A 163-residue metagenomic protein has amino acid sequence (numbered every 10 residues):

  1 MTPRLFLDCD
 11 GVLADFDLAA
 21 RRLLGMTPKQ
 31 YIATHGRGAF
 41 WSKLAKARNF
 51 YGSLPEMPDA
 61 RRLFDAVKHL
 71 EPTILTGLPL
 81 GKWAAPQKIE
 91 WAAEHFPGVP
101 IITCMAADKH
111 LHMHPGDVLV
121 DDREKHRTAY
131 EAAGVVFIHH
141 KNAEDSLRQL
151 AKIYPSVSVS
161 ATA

Functional and structural regions predicted by a protein language model:
M1-A45: Active-site neighborhood of HAD-like aspartate-dependent phosphohydrolases
R4, T103-Y130: Conserved Lys-Pro-Asp/Glu-containing loop-to-beta segment of HAD-superfamily phosphomonoesterases, centered on
I32, A45-I74, G81-P86: Short, acidic loop-to-helix structural element flanking the phosphoryl-transfer center in phosphate-processing enzymes
H35-S42, I138-V159: A short, conserved beta-to-alpha structural element at the edge of catalytic cores that scaffolds binding
L75-W83, I89, H95-H112: A short, structured active-site edge motif that brings together acidic residues
L80-P86, H126, S146: Short, charged/polar "capping" segments at the starts of alpha-helices and the immediately preceding loops
V118-A151: Acidic, Mg2+-coordinating phosphoryl-transfer loop and its flanking beta/alpha structural elements, shared across
